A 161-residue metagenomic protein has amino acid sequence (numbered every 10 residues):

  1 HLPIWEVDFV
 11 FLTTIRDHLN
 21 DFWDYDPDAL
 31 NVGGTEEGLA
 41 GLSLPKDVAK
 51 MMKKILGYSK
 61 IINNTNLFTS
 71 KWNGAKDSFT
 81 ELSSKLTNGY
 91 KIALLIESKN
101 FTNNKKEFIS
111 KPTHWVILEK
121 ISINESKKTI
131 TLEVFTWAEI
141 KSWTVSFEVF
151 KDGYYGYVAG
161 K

Functional and structural regions predicted by a protein language model:
H1, F9-V10, L82, K91 (+2 more regions): Generic low-polarity alpha-helical segments
H1-A75: Cysteine-nucleophile protease catalytic domains, especially the papain-like/related folds used in DUB/UBL proteases
W23, N88, D152-Y155: Intrinsically disordered, low-complexity segments enriched in small/polar residues
S59-I62, N88-A93: Loop/turn elements at helix/coil->beta-strand transitions in domains of secreted/extracellular proteins
A75-K85: Surface-exposed ligand/attachment interfaces on beta-rich extracellular proteins
T80, I96-K161: Active-site signature of cysteine proteases
S84-T87, S110: Short, surface-exposed basic-aromatic patches at helix termini and helix-loop junctions that form
